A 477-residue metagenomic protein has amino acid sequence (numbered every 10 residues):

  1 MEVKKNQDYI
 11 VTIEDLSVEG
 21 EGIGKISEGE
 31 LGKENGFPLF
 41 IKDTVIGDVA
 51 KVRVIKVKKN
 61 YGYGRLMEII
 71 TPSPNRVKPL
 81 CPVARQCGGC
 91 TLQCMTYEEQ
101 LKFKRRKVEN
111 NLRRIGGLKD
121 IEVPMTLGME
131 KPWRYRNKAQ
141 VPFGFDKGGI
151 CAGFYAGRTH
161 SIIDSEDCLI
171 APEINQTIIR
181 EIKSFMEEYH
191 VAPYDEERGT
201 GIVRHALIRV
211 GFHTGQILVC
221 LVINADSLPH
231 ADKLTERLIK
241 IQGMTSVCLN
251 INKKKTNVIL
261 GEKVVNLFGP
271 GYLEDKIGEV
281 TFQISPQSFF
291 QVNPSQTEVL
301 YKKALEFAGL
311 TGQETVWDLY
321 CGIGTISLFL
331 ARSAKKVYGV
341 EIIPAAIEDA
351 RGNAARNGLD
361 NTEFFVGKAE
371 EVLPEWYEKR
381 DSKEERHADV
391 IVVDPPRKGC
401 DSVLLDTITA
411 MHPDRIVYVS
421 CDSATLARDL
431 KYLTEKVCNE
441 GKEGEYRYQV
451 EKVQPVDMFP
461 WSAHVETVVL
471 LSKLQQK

Functional and structural regions predicted by a protein language model:
M1-P79, V83, E363-F364, E371: Terminal RNA-binding accessory module
E2-N6, V18, G22, H230-I241 (+1 more regions): Rossmann-like S-adenosyl-L-methionine
E14, R134-F145, G149-G157, I208-V210 (+3 more regions): Short beta-strand elements
G22-E28, G153-A156, C220-V222, A350: Short, acidic/hydrophobic/Gly-rich beta-strand patch recurrent on exposed beta strands that often constitutes part
G47, A171, N293: Short, conserved phosphate/pyrophosphate- and ester-handling motifs at nucleotide-, phospho-/glycolipid
M67-P79, R85-P193, L228: Extended interfacial segments that mediate partner engagement and assembly in macromolecular machines
P124-P132, E196, H205, R209 (+1 more regions): Short, solvent-exposed loop/turn elements at beta->coil junctions and helix N-caps that rim active or binding pockets
I208, G215-N224, T281-S285, V390: Short, aliphatic-rich beta-strand segments
